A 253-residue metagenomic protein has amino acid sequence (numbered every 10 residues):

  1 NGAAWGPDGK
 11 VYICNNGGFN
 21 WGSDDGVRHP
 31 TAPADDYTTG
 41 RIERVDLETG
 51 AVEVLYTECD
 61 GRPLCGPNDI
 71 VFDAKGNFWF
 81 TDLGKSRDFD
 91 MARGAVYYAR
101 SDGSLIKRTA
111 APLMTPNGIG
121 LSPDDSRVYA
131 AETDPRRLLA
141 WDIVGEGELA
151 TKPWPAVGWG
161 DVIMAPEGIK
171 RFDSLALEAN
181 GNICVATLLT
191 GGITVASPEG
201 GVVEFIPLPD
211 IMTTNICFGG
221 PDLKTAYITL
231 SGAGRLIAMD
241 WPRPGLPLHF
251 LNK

Functional and structural regions predicted by a protein language model:
N1-N20, D25-G26, D36-R41, C59-F78 (+5 more regions): Beta-rich, blade/repeat-based domains predominating in secreted/periplasmic proteins but also intracellular
N16-G18, L83-K85, T133, I143 (+4 more regions): Short loop/turn segments immediately following the C-termini of beta-strands
A32-G50, R93-D102: Beta-propeller blade signature
G40-E43, G94-Y97, R137-L139, G192-T194 (+1 more regions): A short loop-to-beta-strand structural motif that recurs across blades of beta-propeller domains
G50-E53, G103-K107, E148, P153 (+2 more regions): Predominantly a core beta-strand signature of beta-propeller blades across repeat-based propeller domains
P135-R137, W141-G145, V157-G201: Loop/turn-rich, solvent-exposed surfaces of beta-rich toroidal or solenoidal domains
W141-K152, D240-L248: Short loop/turn segments immediately following beta-strands, especially the blade-tip and inter-blade linker loops
N215-K253: Blade-level signature of beta-propeller repeat domains, shared across WD40, Kelch, NHL, RCC1 and BNR/Asp-box propellers
